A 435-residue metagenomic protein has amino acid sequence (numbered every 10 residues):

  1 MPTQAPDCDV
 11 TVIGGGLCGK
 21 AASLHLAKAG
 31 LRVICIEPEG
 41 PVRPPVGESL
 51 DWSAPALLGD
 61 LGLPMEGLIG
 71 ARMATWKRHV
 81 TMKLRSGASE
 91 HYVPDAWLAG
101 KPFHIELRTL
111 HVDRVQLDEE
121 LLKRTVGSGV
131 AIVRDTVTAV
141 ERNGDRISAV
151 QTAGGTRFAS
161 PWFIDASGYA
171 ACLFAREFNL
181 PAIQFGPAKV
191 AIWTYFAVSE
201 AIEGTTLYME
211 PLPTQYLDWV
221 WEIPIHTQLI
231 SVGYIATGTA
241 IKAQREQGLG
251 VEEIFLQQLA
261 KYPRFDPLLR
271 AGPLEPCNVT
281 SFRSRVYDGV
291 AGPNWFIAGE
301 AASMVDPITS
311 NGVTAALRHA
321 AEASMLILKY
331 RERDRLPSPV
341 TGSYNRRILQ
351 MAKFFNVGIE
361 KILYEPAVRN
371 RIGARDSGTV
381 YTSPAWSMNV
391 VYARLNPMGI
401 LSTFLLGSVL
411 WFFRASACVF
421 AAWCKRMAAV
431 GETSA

Functional and structural regions predicted by a protein language model:
T3-G16: Beta1/beta-strand and adjacent pyrophosphate-binding region of the FAD-binding site in flavoprotein oxidoreductases
G19: N-terminal Rossmann-fold NAD(P) dinucleotide-binding loop
A27-V46: Glycine-rich FAD pyrophosphate-binding loop
R43-A88: N-terminal FAD cofactor-binding segment of flavoenzymes
A99-K123, K242-Q247: Short beta-strand to alpha-helix junction loop
R124-R264: Predominantly flavin-linked oxidoreductase catalytic cores and closely associated redox partners
R157, G238, K242, E246-L328 (+2 more regions): FAD/FMN-dependent oxidoreductases across multiple families
L328-A435: C-terminal helical "tail/cap" subdomain of flavin- and related membrane-associated enzymes
